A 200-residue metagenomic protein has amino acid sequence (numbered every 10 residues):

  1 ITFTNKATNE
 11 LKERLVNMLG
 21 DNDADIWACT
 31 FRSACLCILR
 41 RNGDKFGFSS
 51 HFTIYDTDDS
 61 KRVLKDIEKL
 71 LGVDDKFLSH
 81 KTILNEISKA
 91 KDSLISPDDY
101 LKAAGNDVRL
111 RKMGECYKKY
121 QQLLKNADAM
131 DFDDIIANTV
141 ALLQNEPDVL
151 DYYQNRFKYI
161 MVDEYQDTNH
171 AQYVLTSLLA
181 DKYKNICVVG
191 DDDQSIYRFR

Functional and structural regions predicted by a protein language model:
I1-Y159, Y183-K184, I196: A basic/glycine-biased coupling hinge at the interface between accessory DNA-binding modules
V162, Q166-R200: Conserved helicase motor core of SF1/SF2 NTP-dependent helicases
